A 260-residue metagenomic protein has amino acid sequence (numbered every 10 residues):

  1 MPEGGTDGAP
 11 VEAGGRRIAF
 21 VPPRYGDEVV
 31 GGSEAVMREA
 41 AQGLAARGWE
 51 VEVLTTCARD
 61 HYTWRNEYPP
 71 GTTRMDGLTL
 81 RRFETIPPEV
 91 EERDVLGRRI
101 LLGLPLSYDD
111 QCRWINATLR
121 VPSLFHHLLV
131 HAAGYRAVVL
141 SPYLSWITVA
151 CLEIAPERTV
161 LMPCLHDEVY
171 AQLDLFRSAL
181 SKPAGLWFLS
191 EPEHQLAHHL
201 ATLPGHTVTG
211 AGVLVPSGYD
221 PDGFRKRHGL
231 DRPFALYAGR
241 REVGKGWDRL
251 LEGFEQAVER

Functional and structural regions predicted by a protein language model:
M1-E84, A133: N-terminal subdomain of nucleotide-sugar transferases
I18, Y135-L144, T148-D167, A184-W187: Active-site proximal beta-strand in glycosyltransferases
A19, W187, R227-K245, L251-E255: Conserved donor-binding/catalytic core segment of Leloir-type glycosyltransferases
G26-V29, S217, R240-G244, V258-E259: Nucleotide-sugar-dependent glycosyltransferase donor-binding/catalytic pocket residues
S33, T56, L140-S141, F188-S190 (+1 more regions): Replace "coordinates the UDP/GDP/TDP-sugar" with "coordinates nucleotide-activated sugar donors
M37, L44, A235, L250-L251: A structural motif in glycosyltransferase catalytic domains
T56-A133: A conserved catalytic-core segment of Leloir-type glycosyltransferases
R158-V169, L175-R225, L230-D231, Y237: Donor nucleotide-sugar binding/catalytic pocket of nucleotide-sugar-dependent glycosyltransferases
